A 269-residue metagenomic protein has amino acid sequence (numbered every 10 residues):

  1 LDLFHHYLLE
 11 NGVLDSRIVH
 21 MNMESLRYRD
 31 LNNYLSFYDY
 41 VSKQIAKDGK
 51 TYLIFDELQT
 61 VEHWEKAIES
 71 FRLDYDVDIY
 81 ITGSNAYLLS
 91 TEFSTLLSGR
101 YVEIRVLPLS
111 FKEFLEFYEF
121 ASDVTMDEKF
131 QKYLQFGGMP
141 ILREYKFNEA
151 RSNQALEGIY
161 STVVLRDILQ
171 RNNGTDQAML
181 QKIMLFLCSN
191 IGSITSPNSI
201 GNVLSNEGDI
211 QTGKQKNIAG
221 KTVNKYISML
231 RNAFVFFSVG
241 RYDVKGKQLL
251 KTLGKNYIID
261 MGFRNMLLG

Functional and structural regions predicted by a protein language model:
L1-D15: P-loop NTPase Walker A phosphate-binding motif
V19-T51: Short glycine-rich substrate-engagement loop in P-loop NTPases that contacts/grips substrate
E24-R27, N85-L89, L109-K112, D243 (+1 more regions): Conserved nucleotide-binding/hydrolysis micro-motifs of P-loop NTPases
D30-N33, L58-I68, T91-F93: Conserved ATPase-coupling elements of RecA-like P-loop NTPase cores
A46-W64: Conserved P-loop NTPase "ATPase switch" module shared by AAA+ and STAND
I54, D78-S84, R105: Structural recognition of the conserved hydrophobic beta-strand(s) that form the central parallel beta-sheet of P-loop
S84-A86, T91-I194, N198: Interdomain motor-coupling "hinge/lid" segment immediately C-terminal to the ATP-binding subdomain of NTP-driven enzymes
E149-G269: Accessory nucleic acid-recognition modules appended to NTPase machines
